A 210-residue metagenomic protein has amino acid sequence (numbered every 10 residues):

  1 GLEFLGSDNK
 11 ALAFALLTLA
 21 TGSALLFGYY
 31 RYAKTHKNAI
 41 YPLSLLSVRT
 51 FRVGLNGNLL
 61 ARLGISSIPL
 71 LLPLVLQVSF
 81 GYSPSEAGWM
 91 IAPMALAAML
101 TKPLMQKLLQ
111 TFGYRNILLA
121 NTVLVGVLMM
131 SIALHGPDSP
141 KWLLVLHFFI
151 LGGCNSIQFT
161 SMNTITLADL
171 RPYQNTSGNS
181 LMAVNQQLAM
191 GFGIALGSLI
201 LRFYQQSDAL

Functional and structural regions predicted by a protein language model:
G1-A15, R31: Phenylalanine-glycine-rich, low-complexity intrinsically disordered regions, typified by the FG/GLFG repeat domains
G1-L2, G28-Y29, S131, I200: Alpha-helical membrane-inserting segments
E3-F4, S23-L26, A97: Short, charged N-terminal helix-start/capping segments
A11, N38-L210: 12-transmembrane solute porter fold
L16-R31: Hydrophobic core of alpha-helical transmembrane segments in multi-pass integral membrane proteins
Y30-K34, T101: Structural signal for the C-terminal ends of transmembrane alpha-helices and the immediately following loop
